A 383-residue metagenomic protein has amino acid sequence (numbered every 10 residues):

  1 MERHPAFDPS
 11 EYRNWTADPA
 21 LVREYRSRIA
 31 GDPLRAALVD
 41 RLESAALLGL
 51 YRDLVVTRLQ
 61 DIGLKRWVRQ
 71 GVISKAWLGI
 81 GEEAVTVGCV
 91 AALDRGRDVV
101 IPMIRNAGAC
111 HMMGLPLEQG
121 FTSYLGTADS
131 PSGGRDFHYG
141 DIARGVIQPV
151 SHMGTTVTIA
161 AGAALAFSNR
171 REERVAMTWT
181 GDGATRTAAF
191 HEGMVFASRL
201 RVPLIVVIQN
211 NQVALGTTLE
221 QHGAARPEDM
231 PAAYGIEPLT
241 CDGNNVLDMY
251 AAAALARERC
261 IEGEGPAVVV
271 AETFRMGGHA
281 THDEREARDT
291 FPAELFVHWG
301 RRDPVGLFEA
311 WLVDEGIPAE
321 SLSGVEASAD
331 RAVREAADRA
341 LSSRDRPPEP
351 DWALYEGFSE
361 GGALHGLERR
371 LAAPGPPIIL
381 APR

Functional and structural regions predicted by a protein language model:
M1-V85, H279, R285-R383: Conserved acidic/glycine
R26-G31, Y51-D53, L125-D129, G193-V195 (+1 more regions): Short acidic/polar alpha-helix capping motifs at helix-coil junctions
L54, G71, A92, Y124 (+4 more regions): Alpha-helix boundary/capping residues
L59, K65-L200, T218-E228, A233-G235: Cofactor-binding active-site loop characterized by glycine-rich and histidine/acidic residues
G114, G126, S130, G134-D136 (+4 more regions): Glycine-centered flexibility motif
V146-D345: Glycine-rich ThDP/TPP pyrophosphate-binding loop and its adjacent helix/strand module within ThDP-dependent enzymes
